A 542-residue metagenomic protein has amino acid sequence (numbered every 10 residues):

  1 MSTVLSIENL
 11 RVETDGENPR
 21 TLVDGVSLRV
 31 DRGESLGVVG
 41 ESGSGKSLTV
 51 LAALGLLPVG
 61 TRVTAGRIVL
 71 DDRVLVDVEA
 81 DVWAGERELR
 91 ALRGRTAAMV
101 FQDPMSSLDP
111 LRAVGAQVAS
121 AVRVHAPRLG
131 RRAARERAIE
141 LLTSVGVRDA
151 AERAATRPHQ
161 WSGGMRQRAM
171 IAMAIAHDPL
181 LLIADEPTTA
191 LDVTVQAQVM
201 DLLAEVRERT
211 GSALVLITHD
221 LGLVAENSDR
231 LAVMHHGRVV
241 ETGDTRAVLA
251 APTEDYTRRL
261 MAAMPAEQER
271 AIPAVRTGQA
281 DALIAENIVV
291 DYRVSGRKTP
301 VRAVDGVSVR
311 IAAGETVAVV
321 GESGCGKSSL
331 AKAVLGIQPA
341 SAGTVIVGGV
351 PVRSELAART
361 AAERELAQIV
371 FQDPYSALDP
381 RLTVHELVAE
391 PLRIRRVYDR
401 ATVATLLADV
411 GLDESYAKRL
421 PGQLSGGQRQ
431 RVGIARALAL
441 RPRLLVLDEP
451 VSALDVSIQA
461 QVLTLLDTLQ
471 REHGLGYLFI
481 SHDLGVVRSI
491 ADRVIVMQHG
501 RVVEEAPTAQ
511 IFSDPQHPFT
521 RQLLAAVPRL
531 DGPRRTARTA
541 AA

Functional and structural regions predicted by a protein language model:
R62, L75-A97, A116, V124 (+6 more regions): ABC ATPase NBD coupling module
V63-D77, G343-V352, D399: Conserved ABC transporter NBD signature motif
A133-E152, R400-S415: Conserved ABC ATPase "signature" region
R157-W161, M165, L420-L424, Q428: Conserved ABC ATPase signature
A169, A174-I175, L438: ABC ATPase C-loop
D178, R441: Conserved catalytic motifs of ABC-family nucleotide-binding domains
V239-G243, A251, E505-A506: ABC ATPase "signature
